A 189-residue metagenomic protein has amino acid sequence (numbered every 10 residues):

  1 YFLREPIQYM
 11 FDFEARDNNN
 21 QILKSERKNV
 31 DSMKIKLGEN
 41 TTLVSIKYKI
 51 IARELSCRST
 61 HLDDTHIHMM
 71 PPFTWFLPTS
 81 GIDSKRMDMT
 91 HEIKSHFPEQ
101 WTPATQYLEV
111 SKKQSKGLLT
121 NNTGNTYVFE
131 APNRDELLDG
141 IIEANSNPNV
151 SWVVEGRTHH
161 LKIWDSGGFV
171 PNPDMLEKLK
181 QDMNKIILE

Functional and structural regions predicted by a protein language model:
Y1: Short amphipathic, basic-aromatic surface patches that mediate peripheral association with negatively charged
E5-D12, R16-E189: Non-catalytic architectural context of zinc metalloproteases
